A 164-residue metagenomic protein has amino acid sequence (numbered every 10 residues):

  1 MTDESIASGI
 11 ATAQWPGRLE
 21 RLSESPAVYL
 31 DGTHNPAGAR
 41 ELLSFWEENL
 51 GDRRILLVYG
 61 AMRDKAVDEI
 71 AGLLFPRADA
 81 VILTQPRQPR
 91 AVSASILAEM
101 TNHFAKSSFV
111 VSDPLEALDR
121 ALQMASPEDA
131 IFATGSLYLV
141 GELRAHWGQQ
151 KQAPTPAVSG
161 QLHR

Functional and structural regions predicted by a protein language model:
M1-A80: Nucleotide phosphate-binding/pyrophosphate-handling subdomain across enzymes that bind or process nucleotide phosphates
A27-Y29, D68-A130: C-terminal helical cap/extension that packs against the catalytic core of soluble nucleotide-cofactor enzymes
W46, L50, T101, A125 (+1 more regions): Active-site catalytic pocket residues across diverse enzymes, especially alpha/beta-hydrolases
P86-R90, Q152-R164: Short, flexible loop segments at boundaries between secondary-structure elements
S136: Active-site-proximal loop/hinge segments that shape catalytic or ion-binding/gating pockets
L139-G141: Short, active-site-adjacent cap segments at secondary-structure transitions
